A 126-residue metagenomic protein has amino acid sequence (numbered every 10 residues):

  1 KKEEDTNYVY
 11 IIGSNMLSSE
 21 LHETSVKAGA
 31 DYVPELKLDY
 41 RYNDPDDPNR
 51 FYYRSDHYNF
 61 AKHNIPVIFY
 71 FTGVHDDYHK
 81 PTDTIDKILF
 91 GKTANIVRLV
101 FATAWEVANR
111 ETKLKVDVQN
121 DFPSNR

Functional and structural regions predicted by a protein language model:
K1-T72: Metal-dependent peptidase/peptidase-like ectodomains
F71-R126: His/Asp/Glu-rich mid-to-C-terminal helical/loop segments that flank catalytic regions of hydrolases
